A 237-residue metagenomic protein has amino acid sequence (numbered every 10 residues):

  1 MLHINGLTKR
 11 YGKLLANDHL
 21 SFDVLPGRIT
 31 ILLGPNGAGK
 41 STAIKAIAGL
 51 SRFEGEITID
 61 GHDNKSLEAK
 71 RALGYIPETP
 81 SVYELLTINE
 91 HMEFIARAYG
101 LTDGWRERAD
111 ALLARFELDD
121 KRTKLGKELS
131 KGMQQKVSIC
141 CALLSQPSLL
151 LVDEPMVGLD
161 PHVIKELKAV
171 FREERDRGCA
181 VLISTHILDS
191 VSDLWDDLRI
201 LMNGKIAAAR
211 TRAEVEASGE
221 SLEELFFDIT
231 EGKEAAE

Functional and structural regions predicted by a protein language model:
G55-A69: Conserved ABC transporter NBD signature motif
E93, R97-G100, G104-K121: Conserved ABC ATPase "signature" region
L125-G132: Conserved ABC ATPase signature
Q146: Conserved catalytic motifs of ABC-family nucleotide-binding domains
L150-E154: Catalytic Walker B motif of ABC-type/P-loop ATPase nucleotide-binding domains
